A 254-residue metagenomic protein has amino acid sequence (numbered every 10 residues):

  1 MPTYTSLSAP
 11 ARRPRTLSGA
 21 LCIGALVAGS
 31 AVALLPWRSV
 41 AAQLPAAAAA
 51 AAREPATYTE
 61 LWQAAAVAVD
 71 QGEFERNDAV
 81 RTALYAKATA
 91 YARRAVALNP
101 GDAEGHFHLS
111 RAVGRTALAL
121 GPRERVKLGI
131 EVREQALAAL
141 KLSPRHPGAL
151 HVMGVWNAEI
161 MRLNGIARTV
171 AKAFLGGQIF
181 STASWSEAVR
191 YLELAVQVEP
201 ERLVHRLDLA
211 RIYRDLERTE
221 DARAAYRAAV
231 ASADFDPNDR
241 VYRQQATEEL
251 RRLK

Functional and structural regions predicted by a protein language model:
M1-P14: N-terminal secretory signal peptides that target proteins for export/translocation
G19-A33: Bacterial N-terminal signal peptides
V32-D78: N-terminal leader/linker segments that initiate helical-solenoid repeat arrays
A66-G101, H108-R145, V155-A195, D234-V241: Short coil/linker segments at helix-helix boundaries
R133, T219-P237: TPR/TPR-like (Sel1-like) alpha-helical repeat modules
E199-A210, R214-E217, F235: Long, repeat-rich segments with strong aromatic
